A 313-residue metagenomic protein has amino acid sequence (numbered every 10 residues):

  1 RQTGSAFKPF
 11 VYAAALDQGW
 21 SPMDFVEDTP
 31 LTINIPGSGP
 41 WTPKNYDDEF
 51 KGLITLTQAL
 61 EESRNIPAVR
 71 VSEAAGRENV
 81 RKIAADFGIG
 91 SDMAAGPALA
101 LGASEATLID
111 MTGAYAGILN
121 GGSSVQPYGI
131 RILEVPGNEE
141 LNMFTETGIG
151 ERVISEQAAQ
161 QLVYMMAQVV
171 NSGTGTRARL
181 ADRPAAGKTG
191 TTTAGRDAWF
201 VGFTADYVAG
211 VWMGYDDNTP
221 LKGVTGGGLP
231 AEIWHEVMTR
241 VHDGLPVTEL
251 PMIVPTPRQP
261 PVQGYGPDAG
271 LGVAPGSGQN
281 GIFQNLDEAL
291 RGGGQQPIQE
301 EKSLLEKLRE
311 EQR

Functional and structural regions predicted by a protein language model:
R1-F10, P22-D28, A98: Short active-site loop at a secondary-structure junction that contains or immediately precedes the catalytic residue(s)
F7, E61-E62, E105-P261: A penicillin-recognizing enzyme superfamily signal
F10, A14, S21, T55 (+8 more regions): Extracytoplasmic/secreted proteins, especially bacterial periplasmic and envelope-associated proteins
W20-V80, S124, P136-Q168: Conserved catalytic neighborhood of penicillin-recognizing serine enzymes
D24-E27, Q58, R70-S72, I83 (+6 more regions): Structural recognition of the beta-strand scaffold that forms the well-ordered cores of secreted hydrolase catalytic
D24-S38, V247-V262: Substrate-binding beta-hairpin/strand module that engages nucleic acids
S38-N45, G76-G113, G129: Mid-domain, small-residue-enriched loop/turn segments at the edges of structured enzyme/sensor domains
P257-R313: Low-complexity, Gly/Ser/Thr/Pro-rich intrinsically disordered linker/tail segments
